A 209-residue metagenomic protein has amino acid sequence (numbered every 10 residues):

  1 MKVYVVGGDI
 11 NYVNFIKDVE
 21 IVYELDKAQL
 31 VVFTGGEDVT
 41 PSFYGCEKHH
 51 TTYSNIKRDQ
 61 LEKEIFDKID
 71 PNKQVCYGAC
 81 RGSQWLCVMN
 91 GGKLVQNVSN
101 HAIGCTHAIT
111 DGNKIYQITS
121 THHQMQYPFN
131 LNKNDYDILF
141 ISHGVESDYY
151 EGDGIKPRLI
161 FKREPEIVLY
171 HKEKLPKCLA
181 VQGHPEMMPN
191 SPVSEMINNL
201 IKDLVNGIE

Functional and structural regions predicted by a protein language model:
M1-E20: Short, charged N-terminal beta->alpha structural module
K2-G8, D26, F33, R58-N72 (+1 more regions): Amide-donor transfer/coupling interface in amidating biosynthetic enzymes
V13-I16, C87, F129-L131: Short loop/helix-cap segments at secondary-structure boundaries that form the rim of catalytic
K17-Y77, N90-G91, V95, K202: Flexible gly/pro-rich beta->alpha loop and the following alpha-helix that scaffold active-site loops
G36-E37, S83, P185: Active-site metal-binding loops of divalent metal-dependent hydrolases
G78, G82, C87: Gly/Ala-rich beta-loop-alpha elbow adjacent to hydrolase catalytic centers
Q84, G92, Q124: Glycine-centered loop/turn positions within well-structured domains that cap or flank conserved ligand/cofactor-binding
